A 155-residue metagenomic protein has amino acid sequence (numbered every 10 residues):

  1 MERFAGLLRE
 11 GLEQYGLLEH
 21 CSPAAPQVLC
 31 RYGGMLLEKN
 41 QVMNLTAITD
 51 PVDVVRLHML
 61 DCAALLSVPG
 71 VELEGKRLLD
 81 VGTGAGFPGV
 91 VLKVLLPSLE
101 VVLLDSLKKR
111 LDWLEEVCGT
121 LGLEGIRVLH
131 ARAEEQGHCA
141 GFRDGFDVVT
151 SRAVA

Functional and structural regions predicted by a protein language model:
M1-T46: N-terminal auxiliary segments of SAM/dcSAM-dependent transferases
H20, I48, I126-L129: A local structural micro-motif
A25-R31, L45-S67: Conserved SAM-binding loop and adjacent beta-strand
Q41-N44, D50-P51, H138, T150: Glycine-rich, flexible loop/turn motifs
A63-S151: Conserved SAM/SAH cofactor-binding pocket of Class I
A153-A155: Short glycine-rich anion-binding loops that position phosphate/pyrophosphate groups of nucleotides and phosphorylated
